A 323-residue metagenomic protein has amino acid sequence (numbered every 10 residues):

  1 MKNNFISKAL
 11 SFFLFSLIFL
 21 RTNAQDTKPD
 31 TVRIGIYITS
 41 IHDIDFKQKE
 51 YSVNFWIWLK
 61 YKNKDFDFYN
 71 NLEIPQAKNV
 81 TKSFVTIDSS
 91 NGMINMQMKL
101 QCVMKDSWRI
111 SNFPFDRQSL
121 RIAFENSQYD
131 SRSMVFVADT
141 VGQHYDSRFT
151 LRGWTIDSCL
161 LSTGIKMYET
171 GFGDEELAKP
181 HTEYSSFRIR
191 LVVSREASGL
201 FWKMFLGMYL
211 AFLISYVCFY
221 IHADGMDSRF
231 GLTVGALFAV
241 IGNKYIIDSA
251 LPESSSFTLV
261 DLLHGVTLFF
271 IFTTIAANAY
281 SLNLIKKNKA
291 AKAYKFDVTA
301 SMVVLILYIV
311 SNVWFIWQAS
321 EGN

Functional and structural regions predicted by a protein language model:
M1-D26: Bacterial Sec-dependent N-terminal signal peptides
F5-I6, T81, S90, T299: Intrinsic disorder/low-complexity detector
L10-F12, P29, A250, K286: N-terminal hydrophobic alpha-helix used for membrane targeting or insertion
S11, R21-N23, H42, S107 (+3 more regions): A general structural-boundary detector
L14-N23, G242, I247, V310-W314: Hydrophobic membrane-targeting signal helices
Q25-V192: Soluble non-transmembrane domains of integral membrane proteins
R188-L307: Channel- or pocket-lining gating/hinge segments that regulate access to a cavity or pore
W314-N323: Juxtamembrane boundary at the C-terminal end of a transmembrane helix
